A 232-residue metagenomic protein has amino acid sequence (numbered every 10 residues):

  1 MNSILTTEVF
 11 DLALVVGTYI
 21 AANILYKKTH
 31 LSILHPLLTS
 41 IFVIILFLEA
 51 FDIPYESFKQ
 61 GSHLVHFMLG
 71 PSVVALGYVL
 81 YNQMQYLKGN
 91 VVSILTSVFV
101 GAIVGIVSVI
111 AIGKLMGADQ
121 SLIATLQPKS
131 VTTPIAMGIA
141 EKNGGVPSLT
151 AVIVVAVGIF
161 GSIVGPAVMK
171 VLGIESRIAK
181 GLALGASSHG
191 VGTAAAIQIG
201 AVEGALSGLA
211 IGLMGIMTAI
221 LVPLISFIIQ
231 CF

Functional and structural regions predicted by a protein language model:
N2-V15, Y19-Y81, Y86-S97, G101: Helical membrane-embedded segments and adjacent short helical loop/helix-boundary regions of multi-pass membrane
F10-L14, M84-V109, A151-F160, A210-I216: Entry/N-cap segments of selected transmembrane alpha helices and their immediately preceding amphipathic helices
L38-A50, G70-V73, T96-V109, Q127-M137 (+2 more regions): Small-residue-rich segments of transmembrane alpha-helices in multi-pass membrane proteins, especially helix faces
Y78-V91, K114-L115, G138-A156, F232: Helix-loop-helix hairpins and the membrane-proximal interhelical loops of multi-pass alpha-helical transport proteins
T96-A136, V157-L172: Transmembrane alpha-helices that form the ion-translocation and gating core of multi-pass ion transport proteins
K114, L221-F232: Juxtamembrane boundary at the C-terminal end of a transmembrane helix
Q120-L149, V155-V157, V171, E175-L213: Alpha-helical membrane segments and immediately flanking helix-loop junctions that form or couple to the substrate/ion
